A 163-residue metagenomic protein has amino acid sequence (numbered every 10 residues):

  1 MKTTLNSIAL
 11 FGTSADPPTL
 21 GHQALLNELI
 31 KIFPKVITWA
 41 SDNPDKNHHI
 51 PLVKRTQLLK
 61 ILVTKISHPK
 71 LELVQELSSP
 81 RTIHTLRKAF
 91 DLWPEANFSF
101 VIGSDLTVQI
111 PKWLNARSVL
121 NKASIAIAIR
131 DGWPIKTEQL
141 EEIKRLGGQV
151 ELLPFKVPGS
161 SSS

Functional and structural regions predicted by a protein language model:
M1-S163: Nucleotidyltransferase catalytic core that binds NTPs
